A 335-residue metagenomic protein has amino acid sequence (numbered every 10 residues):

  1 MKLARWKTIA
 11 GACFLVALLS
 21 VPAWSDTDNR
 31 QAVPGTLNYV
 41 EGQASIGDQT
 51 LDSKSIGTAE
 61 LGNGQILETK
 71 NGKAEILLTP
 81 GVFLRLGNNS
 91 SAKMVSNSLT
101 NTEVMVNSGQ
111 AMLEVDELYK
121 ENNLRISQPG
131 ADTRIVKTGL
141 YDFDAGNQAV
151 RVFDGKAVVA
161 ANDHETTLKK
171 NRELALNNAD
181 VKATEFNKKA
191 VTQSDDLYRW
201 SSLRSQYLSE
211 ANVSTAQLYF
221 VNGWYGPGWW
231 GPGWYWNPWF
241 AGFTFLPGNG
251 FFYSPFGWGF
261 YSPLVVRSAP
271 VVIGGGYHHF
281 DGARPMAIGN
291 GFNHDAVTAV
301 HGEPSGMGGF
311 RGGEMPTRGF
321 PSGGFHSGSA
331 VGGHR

Functional and structural regions predicted by a protein language model:
K2-G11: Bacterial N-terminal signal peptides that target proteins for export
A10-S20: Bacterial N-terminal signal peptides
V21-T27, G228-P232: A short, compositionally biased domain-edge/stem linker segment
A23-Y219: Flexible, surface-exposed loop/linker segments and immediately adjacent secondary-structure boundaries
E41, V95, K169, Y235 (+5 more regions): Generic, ordered loop/turn and secondary-structure boundary motif
N187-N293: Low-complexity segments
F252, P263-R335: Intrinsically disordered, low-complexity segments
